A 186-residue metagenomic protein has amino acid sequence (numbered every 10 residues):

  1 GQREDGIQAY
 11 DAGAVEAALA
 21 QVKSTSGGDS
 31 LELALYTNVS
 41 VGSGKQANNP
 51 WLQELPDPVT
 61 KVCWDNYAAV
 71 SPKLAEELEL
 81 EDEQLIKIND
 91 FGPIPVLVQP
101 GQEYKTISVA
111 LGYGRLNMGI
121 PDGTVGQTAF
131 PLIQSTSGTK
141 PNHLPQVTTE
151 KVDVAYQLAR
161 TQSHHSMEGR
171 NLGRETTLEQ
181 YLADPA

Functional and structural regions predicted by a protein language model:
G1-A186: A cross-kingdom feature strongest in bacterial/archaeal respiratory oxidoreductases
